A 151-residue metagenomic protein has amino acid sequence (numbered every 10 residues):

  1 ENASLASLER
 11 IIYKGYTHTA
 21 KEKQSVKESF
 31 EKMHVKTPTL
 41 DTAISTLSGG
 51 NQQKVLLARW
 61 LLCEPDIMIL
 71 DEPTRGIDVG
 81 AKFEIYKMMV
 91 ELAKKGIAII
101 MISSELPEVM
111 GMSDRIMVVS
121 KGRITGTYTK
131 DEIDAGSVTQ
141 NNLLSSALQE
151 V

Functional and structural regions predicted by a protein language model:
E1-V151: Glycine-rich phosphate-binding loops of nucleotide-dependent enzymes
